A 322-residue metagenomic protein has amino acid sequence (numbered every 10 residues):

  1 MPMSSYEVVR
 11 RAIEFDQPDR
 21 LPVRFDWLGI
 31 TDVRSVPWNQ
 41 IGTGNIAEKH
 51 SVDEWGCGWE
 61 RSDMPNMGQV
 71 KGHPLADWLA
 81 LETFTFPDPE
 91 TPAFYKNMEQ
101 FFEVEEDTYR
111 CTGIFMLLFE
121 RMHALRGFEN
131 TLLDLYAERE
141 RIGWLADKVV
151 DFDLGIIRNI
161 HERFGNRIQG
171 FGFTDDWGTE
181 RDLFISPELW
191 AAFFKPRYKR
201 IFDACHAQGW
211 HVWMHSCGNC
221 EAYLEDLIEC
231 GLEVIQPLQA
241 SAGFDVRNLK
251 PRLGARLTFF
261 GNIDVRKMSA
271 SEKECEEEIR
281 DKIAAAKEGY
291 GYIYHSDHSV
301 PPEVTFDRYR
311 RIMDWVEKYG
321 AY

Functional and structural regions predicted by a protein language model:
M1-G29, V52, P87-Y322: Active-site loop segments of alpha/beta catalytic cores
D19, L28-M98, E105: Helix-coil boundary/capping segments in enzymes
